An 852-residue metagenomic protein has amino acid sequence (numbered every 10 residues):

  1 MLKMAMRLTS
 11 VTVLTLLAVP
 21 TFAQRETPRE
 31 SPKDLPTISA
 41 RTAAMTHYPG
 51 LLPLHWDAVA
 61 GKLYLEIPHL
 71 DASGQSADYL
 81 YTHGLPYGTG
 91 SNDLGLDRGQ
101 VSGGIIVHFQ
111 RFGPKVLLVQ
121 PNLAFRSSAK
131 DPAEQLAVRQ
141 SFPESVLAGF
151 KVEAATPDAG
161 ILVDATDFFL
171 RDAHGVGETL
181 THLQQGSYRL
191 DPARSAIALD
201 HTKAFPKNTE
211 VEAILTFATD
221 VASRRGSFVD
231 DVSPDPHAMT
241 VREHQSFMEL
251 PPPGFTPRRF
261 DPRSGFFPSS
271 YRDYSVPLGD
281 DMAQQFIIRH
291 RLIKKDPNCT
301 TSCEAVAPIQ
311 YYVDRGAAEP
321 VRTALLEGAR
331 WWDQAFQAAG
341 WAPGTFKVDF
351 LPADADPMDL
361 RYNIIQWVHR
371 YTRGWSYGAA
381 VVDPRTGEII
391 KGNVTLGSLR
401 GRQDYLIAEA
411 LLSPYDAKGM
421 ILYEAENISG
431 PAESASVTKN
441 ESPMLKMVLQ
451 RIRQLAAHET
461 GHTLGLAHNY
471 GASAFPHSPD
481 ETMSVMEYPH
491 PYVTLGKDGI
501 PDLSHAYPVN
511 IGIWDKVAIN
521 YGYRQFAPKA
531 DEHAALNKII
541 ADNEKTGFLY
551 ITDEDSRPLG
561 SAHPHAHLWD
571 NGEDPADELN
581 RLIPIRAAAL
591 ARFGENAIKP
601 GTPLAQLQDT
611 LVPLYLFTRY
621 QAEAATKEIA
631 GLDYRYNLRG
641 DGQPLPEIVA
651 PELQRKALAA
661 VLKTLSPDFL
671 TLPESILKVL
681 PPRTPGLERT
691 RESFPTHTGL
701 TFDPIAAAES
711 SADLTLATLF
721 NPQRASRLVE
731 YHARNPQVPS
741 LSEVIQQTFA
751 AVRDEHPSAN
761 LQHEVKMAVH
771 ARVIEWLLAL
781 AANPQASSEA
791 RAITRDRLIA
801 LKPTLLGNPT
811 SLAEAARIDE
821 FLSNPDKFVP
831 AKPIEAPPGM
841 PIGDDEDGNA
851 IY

Functional and structural regions predicted by a protein language model:
M1-S10: Bacterial N-terminal signal peptides that target proteins for export
T9-P20: Bacterial N-terminal signal peptides
R25-A317, A335, A342, F350-P443 (+3 more regions): Auxiliary tRNA-acceptor-end handling modules of aminoacyl-tRNA synthetases
Q100, R315, E319-E327, D359 (+2 more regions): Soluble non-cytosolic domains of exported or imported proteins
T323-R330, Q334, Q450, Q454 (+4 more regions): Solvent-exposed, polar/charged alpha-helical surfaces in well-ordered, non-transmembrane soluble domains, broadly
R330-W341, G461-H462, L466, P491 (+2 more regions): Sec-exported extracytoplasmic/periplasmic mature domains
D349-Y371, Q450-S504: The catalytic-center signature of Zn2+-dependent metalloproteases
A472-S473, D480-Y852: Conserved catalytic/binding loops enriched for acidic/polar residues
